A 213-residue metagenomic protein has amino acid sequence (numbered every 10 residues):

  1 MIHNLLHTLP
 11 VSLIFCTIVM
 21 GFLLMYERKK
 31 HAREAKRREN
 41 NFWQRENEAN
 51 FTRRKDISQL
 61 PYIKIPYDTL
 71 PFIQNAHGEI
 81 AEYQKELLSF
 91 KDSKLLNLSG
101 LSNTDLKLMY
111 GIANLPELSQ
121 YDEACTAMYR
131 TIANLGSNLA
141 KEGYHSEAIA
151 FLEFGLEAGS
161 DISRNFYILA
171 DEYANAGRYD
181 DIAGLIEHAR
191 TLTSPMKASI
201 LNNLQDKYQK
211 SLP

Functional and structural regions predicted by a protein language model:
N4-Y129, S211: N-terminal alpha-helical interaction modules that lie
T131-I132, F166: TPR repeat positional signature
N134-L135, L169: Structural register within alpha-helical repeat arrays
N138-L139, Y173: Residue at a conserved register position within TPR or TPR-like alpha-solenoid repeats
R164-N165, S199-I200: TPR alpha-solenoid repeat register
